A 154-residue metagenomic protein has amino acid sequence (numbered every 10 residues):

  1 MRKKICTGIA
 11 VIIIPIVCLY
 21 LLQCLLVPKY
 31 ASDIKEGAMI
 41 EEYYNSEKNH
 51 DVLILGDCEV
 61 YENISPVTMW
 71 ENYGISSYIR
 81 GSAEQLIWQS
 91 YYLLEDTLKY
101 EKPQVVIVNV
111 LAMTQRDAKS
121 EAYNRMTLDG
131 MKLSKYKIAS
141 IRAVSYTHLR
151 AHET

Functional and structural regions predicted by a protein language model:
M1-K4: Positively charged n-region of N-terminal signal peptides that target proteins for export
T7-C24: Hydrophobic membrane-insertion alpha-helices, especially the h-region of bacterial N-terminal signal peptides
L22-A31, S76-E84: Acidic/glycine-enriched edge-of-secondary-structure segments
V27-E42: Alpha-helical transmembrane signal-anchor/signal-peptide segments
Y43-T68: Short extracytoplasmic
E59-A139: Membrane-embedded segments
A143-S145: Acidic, proline/serine/threonine- and glycine-rich low-complexity intrinsically disordered segments
T147-T154: Conserved small/polar residues in nucleotide/adenosyl-binding loops
